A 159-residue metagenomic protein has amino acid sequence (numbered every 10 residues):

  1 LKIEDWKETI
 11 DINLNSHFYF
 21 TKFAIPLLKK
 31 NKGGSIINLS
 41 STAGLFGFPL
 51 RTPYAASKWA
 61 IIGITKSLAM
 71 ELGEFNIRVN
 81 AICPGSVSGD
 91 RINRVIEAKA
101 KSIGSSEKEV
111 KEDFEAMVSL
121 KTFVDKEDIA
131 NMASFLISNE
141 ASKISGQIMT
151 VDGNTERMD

Functional and structural regions predicted by a protein language model:
L1, G47-A55, S67, V95: Active-site loop-to-helix junction immediately N-terminal to the catalytic Tyr of the SDR YXXXK motif in Rossmann-fold
K2-I10, F114: Substrate-binding pocket helix/loop in short-chain dehydrogenase/reductase
T21, S57, T65: Active-site helix of classical SDR
S41: Residue(s) in the substrate-gating loop at a strand-loop-helix junction that position the organic substrate next
F46, A133-S134, S145-D159: Short C-terminal tail/terminal secondary-structure segment of NAD(P)H-dependent dehydrogenase/reductase domains
F46-T52, E74-F75, K121, N139: Active-site loop immediately N-terminal to the catalytic Tyr-X3-Lys motif of short-chain dehydrogenase/reductase
G73, R78, I144-G146: Short, small/polar-rich loop/turn modules that mediate ligand/substrate recognition or access, typified
